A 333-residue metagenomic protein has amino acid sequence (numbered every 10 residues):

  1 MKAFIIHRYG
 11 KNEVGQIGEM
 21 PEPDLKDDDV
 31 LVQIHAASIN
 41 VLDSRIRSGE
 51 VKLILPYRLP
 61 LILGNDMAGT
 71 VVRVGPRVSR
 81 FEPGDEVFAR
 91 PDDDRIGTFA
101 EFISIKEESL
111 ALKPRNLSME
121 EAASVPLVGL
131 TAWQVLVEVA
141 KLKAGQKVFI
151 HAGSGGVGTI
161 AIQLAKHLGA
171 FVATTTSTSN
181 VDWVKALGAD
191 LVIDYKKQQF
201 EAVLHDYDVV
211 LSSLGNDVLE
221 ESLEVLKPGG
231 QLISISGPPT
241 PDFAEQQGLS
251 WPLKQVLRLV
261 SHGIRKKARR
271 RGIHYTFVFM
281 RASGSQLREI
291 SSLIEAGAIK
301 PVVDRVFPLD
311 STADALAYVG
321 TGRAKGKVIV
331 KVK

Functional and structural regions predicted by a protein language model:
K11, M20-A68: N-terminal glycine-rich beta->alpha transition that marks the start or flank of a dinucleotide-binding site
H35-A36, V74-P76, D92-D93, G153 (+2 more regions): Short, surface-exposed secondary-structure boundary micro-motifs
A68-D92: A glycine-/small-residue-rich N-terminal strand-loop-strand element that serves as the cofactor-binding glycine loop
R80, A89-A152: NAD(P)H dinucleotide-binding glycine-rich loop of Rossmann-like/cofactor-binding domains, especially the beta1-alpha1
P126-K197: Mid-domain Rossmann-like dinucleotide-binding core that forms the NAD(H)/NADP(H) cofactor-binding site
E201-V209: A short acidic, Gly/Pro-enriched loop at the edge of an enzyme's catalytic core that lines a small-molecule cofactor
V218-A296, V332-K333: Glycine-rich phosphate-binding loop and adjacent beta-alpha segment of Rossmann(oid) nucleotide-cofactor-binding
F279-K333: C-terminal hydrophobic helical "lid"/dimerization subdomain of Rossmann-like NAD(P)H-dependent oxidoreductases
